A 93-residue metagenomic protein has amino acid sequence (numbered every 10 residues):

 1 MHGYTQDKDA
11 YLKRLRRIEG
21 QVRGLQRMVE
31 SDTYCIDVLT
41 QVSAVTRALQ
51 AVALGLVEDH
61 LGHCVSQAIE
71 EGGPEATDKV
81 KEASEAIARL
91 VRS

Functional and structural regions predicted by a protein language model:
M1-S93: Solvent-exposed interaction patches of small proteins and small membrane subunits
